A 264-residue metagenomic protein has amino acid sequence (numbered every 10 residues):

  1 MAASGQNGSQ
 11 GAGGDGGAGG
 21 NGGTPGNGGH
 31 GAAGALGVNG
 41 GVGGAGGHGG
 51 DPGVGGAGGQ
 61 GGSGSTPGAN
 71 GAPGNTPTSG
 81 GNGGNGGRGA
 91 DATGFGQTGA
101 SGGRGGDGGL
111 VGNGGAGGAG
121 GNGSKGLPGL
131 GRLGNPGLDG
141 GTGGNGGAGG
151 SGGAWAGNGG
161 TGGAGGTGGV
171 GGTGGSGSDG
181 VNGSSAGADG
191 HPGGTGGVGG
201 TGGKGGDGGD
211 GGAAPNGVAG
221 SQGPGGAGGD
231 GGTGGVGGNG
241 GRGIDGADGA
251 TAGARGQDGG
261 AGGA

Functional and structural regions predicted by a protein language model:
M1-A264: Collagen triple-helix signature
